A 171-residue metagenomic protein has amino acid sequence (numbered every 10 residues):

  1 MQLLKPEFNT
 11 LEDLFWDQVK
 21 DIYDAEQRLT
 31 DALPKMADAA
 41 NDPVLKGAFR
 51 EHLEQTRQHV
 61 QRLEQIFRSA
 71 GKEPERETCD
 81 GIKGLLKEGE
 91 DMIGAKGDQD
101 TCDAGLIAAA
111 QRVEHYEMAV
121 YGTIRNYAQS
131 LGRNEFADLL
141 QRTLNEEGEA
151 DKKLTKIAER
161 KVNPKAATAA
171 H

Functional and structural regions predicted by a protein language model:
M1-H171: Amphipathic alpha-helical hairpins
